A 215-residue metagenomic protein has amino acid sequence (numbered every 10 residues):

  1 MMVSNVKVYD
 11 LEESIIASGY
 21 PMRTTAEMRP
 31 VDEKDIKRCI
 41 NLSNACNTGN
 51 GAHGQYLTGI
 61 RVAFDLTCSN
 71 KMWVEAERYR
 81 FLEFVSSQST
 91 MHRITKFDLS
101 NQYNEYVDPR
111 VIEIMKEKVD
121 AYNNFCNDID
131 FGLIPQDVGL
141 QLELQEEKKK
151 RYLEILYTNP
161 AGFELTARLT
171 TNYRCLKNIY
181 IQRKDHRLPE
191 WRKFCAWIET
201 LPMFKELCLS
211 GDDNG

Functional and structural regions predicted by a protein language model:
M1-G215: Family-specific signature for flavin-dependent thymidylate synthase
